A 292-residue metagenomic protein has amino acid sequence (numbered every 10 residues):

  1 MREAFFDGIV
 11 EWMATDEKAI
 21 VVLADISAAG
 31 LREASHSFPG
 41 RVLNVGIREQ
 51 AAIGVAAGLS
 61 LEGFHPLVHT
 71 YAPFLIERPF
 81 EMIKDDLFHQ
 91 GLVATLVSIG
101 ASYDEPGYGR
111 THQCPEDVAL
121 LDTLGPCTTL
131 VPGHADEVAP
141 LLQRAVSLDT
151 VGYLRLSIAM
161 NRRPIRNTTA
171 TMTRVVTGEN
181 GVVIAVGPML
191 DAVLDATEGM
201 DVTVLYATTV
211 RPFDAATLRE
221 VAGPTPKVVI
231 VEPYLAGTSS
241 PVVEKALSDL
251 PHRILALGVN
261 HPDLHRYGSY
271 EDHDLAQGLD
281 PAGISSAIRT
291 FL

Functional and structural regions predicted by a protein language model:
M1-V151, M160-N161: Thiamine diphosphate
I20-S37, A52, E105, S157-L292: Thiamine diphosphate
V45, P132, L154, L205 (+1 more regions): Hydrophobic residues at beta-strand termini and immediately following loops that shape nucleotide-binding pockets
